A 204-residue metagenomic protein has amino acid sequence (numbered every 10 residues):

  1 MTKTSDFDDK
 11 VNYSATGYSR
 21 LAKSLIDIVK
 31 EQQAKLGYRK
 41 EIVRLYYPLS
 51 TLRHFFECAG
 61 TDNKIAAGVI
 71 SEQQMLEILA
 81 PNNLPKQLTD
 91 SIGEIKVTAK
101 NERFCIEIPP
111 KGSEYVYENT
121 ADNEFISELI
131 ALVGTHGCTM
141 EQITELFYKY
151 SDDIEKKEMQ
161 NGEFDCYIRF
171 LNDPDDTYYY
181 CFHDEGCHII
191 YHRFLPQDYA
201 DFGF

Functional and structural regions predicted by a protein language model:
T4-V11, T16, P81-T120, F164 (+1 more regions): Charged low-complexity interaction tracts in eukaryotic proteins
D6-L45, F55: Positively charged, polyanion-binding regions of nucleic-acid-associated proteins
D9-S24, Y47, I70, T120 (+3 more regions): Alpha-helix boundary/N-cap detector
G37-G60, F125-V133: Short glycine-rich, basic-tinged beta-strand/loop micro-motifs
V43, R53-E94: Charge-enriched amphipathic alpha-helical scaffolds
K96-E128, D175-F204: Phospho-regulated, low-complexity intrinsically disordered regions of nuclear gene-regulatory and chromatin-associated
F125-D153: Short helix/turn-capping signatures at newly exposed starts of structured segments
E145-Y179: A cross-family detector of function-defining hotspots
